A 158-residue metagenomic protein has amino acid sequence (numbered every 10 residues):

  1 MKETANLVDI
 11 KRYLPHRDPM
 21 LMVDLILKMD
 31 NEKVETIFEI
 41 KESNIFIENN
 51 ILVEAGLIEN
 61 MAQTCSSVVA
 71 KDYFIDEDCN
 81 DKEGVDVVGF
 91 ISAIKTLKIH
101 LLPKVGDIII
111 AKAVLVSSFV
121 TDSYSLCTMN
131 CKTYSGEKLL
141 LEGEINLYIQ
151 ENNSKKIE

Functional and structural regions predicted by a protein language model:
K2-T4, V69-K112: Hydrophobic beta-strand-centered segment that forms part of the acyl-chain substrate-binding groove
L7-R17, K82: Short aromatic-glycine motifs in intrinsically disordered, low-complexity regions
K11, L25, N49, K98-L102: Beta-strand-rich interaction surfaces with strong enrichment in secreted/lumenal proteins
R17-L57: Catalytic strand-loop segment that frames the active site of acyl-thioester-processing enzymes
M20-M22, I91, I109-I110, C127: Hydrophobic core residues within well-ordered beta-strands of beta-rich domains
V23-D24, I94, E142: Hydrophobic residues on conserved beta-strands that form the core of alpha/beta folds
E35, S67, K71-I75, P103-E158: HotDog/MaoC-like acyl-thioester-processing domains
N50-V68, I91: Compact, glycine-rich, soluble single-domain proteins
